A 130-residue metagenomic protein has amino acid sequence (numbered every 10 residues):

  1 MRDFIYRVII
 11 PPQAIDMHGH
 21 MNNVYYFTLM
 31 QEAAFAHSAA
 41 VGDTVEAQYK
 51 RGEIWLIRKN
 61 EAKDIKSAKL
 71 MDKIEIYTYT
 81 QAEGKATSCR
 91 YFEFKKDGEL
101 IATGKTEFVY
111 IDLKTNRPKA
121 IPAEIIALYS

Functional and structural regions predicted by a protein language model:
M1-R58, D112-S130: Hot-dog-fold acyl-thioester-processing enzymes
Y26-L29, Y91, E107: Residue-level recognition of specific faces of alpha-helices
H37-S88, I101-A102, V109: Hydrophobic beta-strand-centered segment that forms part of the acyl-chain substrate-binding groove
E93-K95: Core beta-strand residues in small-molecule sensory/regulatory alpha/beta domains
A102-G104, A120: A structural microfeature
